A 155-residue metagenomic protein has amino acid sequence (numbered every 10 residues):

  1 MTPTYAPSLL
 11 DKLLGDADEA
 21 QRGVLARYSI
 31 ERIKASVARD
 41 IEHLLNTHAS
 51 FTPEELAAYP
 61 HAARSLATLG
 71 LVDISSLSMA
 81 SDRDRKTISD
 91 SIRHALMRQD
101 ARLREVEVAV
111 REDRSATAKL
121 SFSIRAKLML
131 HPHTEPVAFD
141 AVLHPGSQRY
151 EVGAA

Functional and structural regions predicted by a protein language model:
M1-A80, M129-A155: Immediate N-terminus of the mature polypeptide
T68-R98, R102-E112: Acidic, low-complexity glycine/serine/threonine-rich segments
A101, T117, P132-T134: A cross-taxa feature marking solvent-exposed loop/turn segments within ectodomains of secreted and single-pass membrane
V106, F122-I124, V137-F139: Hydrophobic residues positioned within well-ordered beta-strands of beta-sheet architectures
R111-F122: Beta-rich nucleic-acid/ligand-interaction surfaces
L120-P132: Charged, glycine-enriched surface loops/patches that mediate electrostatic binding to polyanionic ligands
